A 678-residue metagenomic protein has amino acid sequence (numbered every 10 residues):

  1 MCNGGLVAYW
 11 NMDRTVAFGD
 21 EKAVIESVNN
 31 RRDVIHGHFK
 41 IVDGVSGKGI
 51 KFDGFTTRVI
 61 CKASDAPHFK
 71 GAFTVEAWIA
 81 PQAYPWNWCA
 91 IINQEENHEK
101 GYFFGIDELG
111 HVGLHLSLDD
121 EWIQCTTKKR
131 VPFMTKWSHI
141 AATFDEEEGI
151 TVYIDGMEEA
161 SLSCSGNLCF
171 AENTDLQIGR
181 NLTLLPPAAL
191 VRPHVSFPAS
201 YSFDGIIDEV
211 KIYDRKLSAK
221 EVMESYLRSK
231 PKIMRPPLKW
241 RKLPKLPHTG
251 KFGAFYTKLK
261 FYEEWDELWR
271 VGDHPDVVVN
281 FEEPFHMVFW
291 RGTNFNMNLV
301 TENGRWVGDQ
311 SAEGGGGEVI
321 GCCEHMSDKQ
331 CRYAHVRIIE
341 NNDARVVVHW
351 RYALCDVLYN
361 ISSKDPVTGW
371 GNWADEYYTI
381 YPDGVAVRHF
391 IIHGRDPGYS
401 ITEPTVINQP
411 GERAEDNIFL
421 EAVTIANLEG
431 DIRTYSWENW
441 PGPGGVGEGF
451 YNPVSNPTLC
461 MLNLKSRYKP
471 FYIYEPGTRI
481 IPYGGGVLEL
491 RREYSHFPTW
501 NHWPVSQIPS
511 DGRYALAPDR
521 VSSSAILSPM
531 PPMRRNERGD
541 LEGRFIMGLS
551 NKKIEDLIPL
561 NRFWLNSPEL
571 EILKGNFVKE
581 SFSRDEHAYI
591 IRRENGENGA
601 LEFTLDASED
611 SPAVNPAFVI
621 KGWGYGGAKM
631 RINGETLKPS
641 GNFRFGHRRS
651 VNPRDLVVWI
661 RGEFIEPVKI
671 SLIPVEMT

Functional and structural regions predicted by a protein language model:
M1-P236: Extracellular glycan-associated modules
A80-W88, L268-G272, Q330-I339: Secretory/extracellular carbohydrate-interaction modules and structurally similar beta-sandwich "look-alikes"
P236-E313, T458-V487: Beta-strand-rich N-terminal accessory domains
K251-F252, K260-E264, P453-K574, V651-V675: Beta-strand-rich recognition/accessory modules
E318-H389: Extended, loop-rich substrate-binding clefts of extracytoplasmic carbohydrate-active enzymes
D365, V385-N427: Acidic (Asp/Glu-rich), glycine- and aromatic
T402-I407, L459-S466, I473-G477, G484 (+1 more regions): Surface-exposed beta-strand/loop patches in extracellular or lumenal glycoproteins
E555-T678: C-terminal beta-sandwich/jelly-roll accessory domains of carbohydrate-active enzymes
